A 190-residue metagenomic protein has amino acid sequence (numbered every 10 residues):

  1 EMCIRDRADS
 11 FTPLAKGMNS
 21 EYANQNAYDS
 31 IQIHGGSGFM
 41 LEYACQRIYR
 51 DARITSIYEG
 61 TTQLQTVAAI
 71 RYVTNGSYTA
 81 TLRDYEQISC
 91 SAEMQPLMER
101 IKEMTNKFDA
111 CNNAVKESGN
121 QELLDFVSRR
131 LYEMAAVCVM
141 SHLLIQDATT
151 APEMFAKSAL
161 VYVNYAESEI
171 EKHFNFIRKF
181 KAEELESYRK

Functional and structural regions predicted by a protein language model:
E1, R5-K190: Flavin-dependent oxidoreductase catalytic core characteristic of acyl-CoA dehydrogenase/oxidase-like enzymes
